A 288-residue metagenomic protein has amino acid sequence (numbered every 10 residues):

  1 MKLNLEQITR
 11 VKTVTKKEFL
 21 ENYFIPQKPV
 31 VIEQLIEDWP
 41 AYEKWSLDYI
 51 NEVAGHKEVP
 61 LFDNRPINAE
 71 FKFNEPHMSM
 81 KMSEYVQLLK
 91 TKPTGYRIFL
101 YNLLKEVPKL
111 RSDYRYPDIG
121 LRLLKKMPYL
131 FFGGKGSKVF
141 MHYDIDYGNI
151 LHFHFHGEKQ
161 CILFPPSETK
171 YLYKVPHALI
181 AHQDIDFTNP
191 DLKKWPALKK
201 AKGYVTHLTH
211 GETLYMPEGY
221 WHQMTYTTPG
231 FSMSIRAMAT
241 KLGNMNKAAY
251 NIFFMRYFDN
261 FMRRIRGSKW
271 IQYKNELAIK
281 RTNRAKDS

Functional and structural regions predicted by a protein language model:
M1-T213, Q223-S288: N-terminal accessory scaffold of Fe(II)-dependent oxygenases
